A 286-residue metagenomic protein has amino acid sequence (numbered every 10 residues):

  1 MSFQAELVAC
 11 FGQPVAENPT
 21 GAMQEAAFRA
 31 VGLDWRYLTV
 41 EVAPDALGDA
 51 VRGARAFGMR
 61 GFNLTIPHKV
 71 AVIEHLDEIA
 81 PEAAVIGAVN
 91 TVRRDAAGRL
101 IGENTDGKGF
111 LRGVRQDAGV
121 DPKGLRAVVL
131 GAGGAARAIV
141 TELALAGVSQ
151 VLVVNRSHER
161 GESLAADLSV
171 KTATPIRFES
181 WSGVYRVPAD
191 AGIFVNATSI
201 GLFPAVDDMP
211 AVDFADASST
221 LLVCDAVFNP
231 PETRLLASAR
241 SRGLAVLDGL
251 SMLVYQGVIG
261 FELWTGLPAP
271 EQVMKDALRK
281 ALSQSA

Functional and structural regions predicted by a protein language model:
S2-A118: Phosphate/diphosphate ligand-binding glycine-rich loop within oxidoreductases
L7, R36, R126, S149-V151: Residues at the starts of beta-strands that form the adenosine-phosphate
G12, N104-G107, V114-A118, K123-L145 (+1 more regions): Glycine-rich adenosine-cofactor-binding loop
R60, I66-A71, G134, S199-L202 (+1 more regions): Short glycine-rich anion-binding loops that position phosphate/pyrophosphate groups of nucleotides and phosphorylated
G124, L222, A226-A286: Adenosine-phosphate binding glycine-rich loop
A144-Q150, S241-A245: Conserved S-adenosyl-L-methionine
A146-K171: NAD(P)-binding Rossmann-fold cofactor-contacting core
A173-V246: Rossmann-like adenosine-cofactor binding region
